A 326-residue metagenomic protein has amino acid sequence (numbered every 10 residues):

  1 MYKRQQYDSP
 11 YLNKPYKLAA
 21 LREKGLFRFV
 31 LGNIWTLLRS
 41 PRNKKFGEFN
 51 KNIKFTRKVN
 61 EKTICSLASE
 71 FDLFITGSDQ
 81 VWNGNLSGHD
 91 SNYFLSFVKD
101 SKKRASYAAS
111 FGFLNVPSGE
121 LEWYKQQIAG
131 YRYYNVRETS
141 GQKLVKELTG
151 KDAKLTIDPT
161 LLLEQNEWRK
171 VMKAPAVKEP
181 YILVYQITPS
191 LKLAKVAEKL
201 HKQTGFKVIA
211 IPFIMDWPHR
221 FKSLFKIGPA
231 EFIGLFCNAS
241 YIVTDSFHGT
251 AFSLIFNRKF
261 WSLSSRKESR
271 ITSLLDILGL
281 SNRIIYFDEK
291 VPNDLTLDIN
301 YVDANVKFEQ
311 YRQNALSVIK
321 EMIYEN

Functional and structural regions predicted by a protein language model:
K3-N326: Active-site anion-handling motifs in enzyme catalytic cores
